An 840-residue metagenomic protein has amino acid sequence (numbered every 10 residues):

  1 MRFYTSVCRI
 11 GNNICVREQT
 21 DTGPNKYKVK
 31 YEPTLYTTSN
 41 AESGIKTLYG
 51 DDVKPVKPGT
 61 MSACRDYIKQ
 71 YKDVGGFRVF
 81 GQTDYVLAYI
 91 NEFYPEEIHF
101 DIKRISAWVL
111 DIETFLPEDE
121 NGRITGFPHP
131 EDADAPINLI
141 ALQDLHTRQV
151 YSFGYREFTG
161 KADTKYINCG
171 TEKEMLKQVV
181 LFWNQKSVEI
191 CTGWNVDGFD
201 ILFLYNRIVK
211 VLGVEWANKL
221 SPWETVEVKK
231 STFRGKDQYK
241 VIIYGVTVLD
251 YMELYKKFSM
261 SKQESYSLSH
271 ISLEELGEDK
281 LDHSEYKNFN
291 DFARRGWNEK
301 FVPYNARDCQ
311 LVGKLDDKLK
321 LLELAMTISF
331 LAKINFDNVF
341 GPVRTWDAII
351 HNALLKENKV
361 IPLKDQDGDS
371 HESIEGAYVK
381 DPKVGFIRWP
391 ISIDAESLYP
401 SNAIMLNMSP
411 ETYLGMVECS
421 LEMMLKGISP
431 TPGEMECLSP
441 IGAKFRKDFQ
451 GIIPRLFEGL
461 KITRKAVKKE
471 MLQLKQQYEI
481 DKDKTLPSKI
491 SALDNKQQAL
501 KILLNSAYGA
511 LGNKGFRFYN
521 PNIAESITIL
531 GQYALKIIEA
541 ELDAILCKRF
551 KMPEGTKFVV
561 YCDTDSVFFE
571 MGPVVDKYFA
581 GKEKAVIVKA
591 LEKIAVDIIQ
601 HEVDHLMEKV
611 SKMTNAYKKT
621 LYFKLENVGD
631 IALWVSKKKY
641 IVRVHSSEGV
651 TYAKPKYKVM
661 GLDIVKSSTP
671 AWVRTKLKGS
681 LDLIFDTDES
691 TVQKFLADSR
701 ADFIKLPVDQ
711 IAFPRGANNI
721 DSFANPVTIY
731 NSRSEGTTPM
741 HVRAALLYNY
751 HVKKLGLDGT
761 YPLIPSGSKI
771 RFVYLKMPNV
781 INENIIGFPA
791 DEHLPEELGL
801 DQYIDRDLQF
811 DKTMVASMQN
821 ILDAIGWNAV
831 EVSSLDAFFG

Functional and structural regions predicted by a protein language model:
M1-S187, A306-R307, L311-F330, D337-G376 (+6 more regions): DnaQ-like (DEDDh/DEDDy) 3′-5′ exonuclease domain used for proofreading and 3′-end trimming on nucleic acids
V150-F153, G160-Y166, S187, C191 (+2 more regions): Active-site-proximal helix-loop-helix substrate-binding element of RNase H-like nuclease domains
V179-F203: Proline-aspartate-enriched helix->loop->beta-strand connector
Q238-V241, F258, L363-R517, W634-V665: Catalytic nucleotidyl-transfer cores of nucleotide-processing enzymes
K280, L535-T564: Active-site palm subdomain of RNA-directed nucleic acid polymerases
K287-N407, M416, K484-E541, Y561 (+3 more regions): Common nucleic-acid-contacting/processivity interface regions adjacent to the catalytic cores of nucleic-acid enzymes
V567-V596: Catalytic palm subdomain of template-directed nucleic-acid polymerases, centered on the conserved carboxylate motif
E592, V596-G840: C-terminal, non-catalytic extensions of nucleic-acid polymerases
